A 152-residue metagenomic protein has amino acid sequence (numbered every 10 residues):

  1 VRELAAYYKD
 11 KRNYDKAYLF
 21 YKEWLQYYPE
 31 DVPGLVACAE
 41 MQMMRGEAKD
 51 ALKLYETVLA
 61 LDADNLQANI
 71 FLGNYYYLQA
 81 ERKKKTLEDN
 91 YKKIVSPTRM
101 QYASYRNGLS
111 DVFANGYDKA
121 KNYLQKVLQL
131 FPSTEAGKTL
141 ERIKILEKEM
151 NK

Functional and structural regions predicted by a protein language model:
V1, G34, A68, A136-K138: TPR alpha-solenoid repeat register
Y8, Q42, Y76, K83 (+1 more regions): Residue at a conserved register position within TPR or TPR-like alpha-solenoid repeats
E23-W24, T57-V58, V127: Canonical positions in the second alpha-helix
D31, N65, S133-E135: Residue-level recognition of tetratricopeptide repeat
L78-Y123: Short coil/linker segments at helix-helix boundaries
